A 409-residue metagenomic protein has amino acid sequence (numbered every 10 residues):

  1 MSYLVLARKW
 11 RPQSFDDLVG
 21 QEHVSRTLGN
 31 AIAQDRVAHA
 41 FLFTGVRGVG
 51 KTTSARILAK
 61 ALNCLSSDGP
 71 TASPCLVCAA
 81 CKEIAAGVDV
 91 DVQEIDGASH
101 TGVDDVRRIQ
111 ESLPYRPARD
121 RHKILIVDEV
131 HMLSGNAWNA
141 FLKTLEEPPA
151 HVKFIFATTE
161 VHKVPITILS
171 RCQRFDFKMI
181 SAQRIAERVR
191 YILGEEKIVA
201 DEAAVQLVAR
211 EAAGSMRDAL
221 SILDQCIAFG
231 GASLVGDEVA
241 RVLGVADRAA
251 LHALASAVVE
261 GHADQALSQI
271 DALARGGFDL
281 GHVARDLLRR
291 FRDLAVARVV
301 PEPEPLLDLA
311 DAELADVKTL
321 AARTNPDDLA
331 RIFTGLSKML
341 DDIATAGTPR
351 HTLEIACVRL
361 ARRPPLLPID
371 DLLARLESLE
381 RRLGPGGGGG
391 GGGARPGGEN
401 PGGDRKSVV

Functional and structural regions predicted by a protein language model:
M1-R174: P-loop/Walker A NTP-binding region and its immediately flanking N-terminal helices in P-loop NTPase folds
V24, L76-V90, D105-P114, R121 (+4 more regions): Extended, largely alpha-helical regulatory/partner-binding modules appended to the mid-to-C-terminal parts
K51, G403-S407: Short, compositionally biased segments
